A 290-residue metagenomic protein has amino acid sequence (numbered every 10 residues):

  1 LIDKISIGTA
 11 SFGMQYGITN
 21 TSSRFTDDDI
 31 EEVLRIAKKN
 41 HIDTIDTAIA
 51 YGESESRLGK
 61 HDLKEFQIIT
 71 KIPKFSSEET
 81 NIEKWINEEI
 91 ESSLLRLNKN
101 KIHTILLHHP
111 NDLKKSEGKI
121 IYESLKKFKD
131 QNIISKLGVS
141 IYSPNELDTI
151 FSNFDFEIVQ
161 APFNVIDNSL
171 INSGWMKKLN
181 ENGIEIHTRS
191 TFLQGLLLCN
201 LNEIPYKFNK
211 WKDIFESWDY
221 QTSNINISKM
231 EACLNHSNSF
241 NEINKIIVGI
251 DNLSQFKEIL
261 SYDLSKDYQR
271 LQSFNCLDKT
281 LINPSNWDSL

Functional and structural regions predicted by a protein language model:
L1-Q67: N-terminal binding-site loop/beta-alpha segment at the start of enzyme catalytic domains that lines or forms
I7, A37, I45, L58 (+8 more regions): Conserved, mostly hydrophobic/aromatic
Q15-D28, I72-K84, K114: Active-site mouth loops of central-metabolism enzymes
S22-I36, N81-N98, Y142-T149, C233: Short, acidic/polar
K39-I42, K99-I102, I134, F156 (+1 more regions): A structural motif
G59-Q67, L94-N100, I150-F154, K178-E181: Acidic (Asp/Glu)-rich catalytic clusters
L94-L113: Active-site groove signature of glycoside hydrolases
P110-L290: Beta/alpha (TIM)-barrel catalytic core signal, keyed to glycine-rich beta->alpha loops juxtaposed to Asp/Glu that bind
